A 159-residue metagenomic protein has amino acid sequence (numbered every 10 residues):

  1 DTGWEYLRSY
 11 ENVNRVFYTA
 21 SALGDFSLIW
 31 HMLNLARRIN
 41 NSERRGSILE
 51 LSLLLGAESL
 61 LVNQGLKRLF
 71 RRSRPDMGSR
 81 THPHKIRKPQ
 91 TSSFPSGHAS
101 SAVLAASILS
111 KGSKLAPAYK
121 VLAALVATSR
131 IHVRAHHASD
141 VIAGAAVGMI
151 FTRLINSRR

Functional and structural regions predicted by a protein language model:
D1-W30, N63-T91: N-terminal transmembrane-helix/juxtamembrane module of multi-pass inner/ER membrane proteins
F17, S21, G46-L54, A118 (+1 more regions): Alpha-helical transmembrane segments of integral membrane proteins
A20, G24-I48: Long, highly hydrophobic alpha-helical transmembrane signal-anchor segments
A36, A57, L61-L66, F151-R159: Alpha-helical membrane-inserting segments
R37-L61, K114: Interfacial segments of alpha-helical transmembrane regions
S42, R71-D76, A135-S139: Transmembrane helix-loop junctions in multipass membrane proteins, especially transporters and channels
L53-K67, P117-R130: Small-polar-interrupted transmembrane alpha-helices in polytopic inner-membrane proteins
S79-R159: Membrane-embedded catalytic cores of phosphoryl/pyrophosphoryl-handling enzymes
